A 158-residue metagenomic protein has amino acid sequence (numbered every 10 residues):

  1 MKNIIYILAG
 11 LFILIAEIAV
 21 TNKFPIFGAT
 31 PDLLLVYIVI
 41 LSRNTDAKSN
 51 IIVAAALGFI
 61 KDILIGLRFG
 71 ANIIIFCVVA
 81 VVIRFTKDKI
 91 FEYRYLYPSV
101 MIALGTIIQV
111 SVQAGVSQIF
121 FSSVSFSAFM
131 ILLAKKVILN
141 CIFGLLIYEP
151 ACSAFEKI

Functional and structural regions predicted by a protein language model:
M1-I158: Terminal, non-globular segments
